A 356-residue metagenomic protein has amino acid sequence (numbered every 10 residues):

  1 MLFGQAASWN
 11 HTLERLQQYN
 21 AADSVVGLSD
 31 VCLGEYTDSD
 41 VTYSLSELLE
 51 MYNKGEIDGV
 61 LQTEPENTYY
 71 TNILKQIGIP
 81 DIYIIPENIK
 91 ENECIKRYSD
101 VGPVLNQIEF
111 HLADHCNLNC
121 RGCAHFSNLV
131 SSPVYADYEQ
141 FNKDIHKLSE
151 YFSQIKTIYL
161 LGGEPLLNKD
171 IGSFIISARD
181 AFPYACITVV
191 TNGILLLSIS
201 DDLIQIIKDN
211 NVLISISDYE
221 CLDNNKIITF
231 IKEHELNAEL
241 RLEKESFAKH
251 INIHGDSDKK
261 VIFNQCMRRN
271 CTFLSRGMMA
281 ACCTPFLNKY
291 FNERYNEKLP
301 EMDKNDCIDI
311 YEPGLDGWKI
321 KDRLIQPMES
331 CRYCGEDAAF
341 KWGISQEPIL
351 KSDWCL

Functional and structural regions predicted by a protein language model:
M1-E56, L61-K96: Hydrophobic, well-ordered beta-alpha structural blocks that scaffold small-molecule cofactor pockets
L13, L48, T71, N142-H146 (+3 more regions): Generic structural signal for well-ordered alpha-helices, preferentially at hydrophobic/aromatic core positions
V25-V26, V60, I158, I187-V189 (+1 more regions): Hydrophobic/aromatic residues located in beta-strands of well-ordered beta-sheets within soluble catalytic
E91-V189, L196-S198, S352-L356: Conserved alpha-helical substructure of the radical SAM core
P103-H111, K249-G255, E312-L324: Short, intrinsically disordered, charge-biased short linear motifs at domain edges
H115-S127, M267, E329-A338: Local cysteine-cluster metal-coordination motifs and their immediate loop/turn environment, predominantly Fe-S cluster
N168-P285, Y290: Conserved AdoMet/S-adenosylmethionine-binding subsite of the radical SAM
K232-F247, T284-K341: C-terminal accessory region of radical SAM enzymes
